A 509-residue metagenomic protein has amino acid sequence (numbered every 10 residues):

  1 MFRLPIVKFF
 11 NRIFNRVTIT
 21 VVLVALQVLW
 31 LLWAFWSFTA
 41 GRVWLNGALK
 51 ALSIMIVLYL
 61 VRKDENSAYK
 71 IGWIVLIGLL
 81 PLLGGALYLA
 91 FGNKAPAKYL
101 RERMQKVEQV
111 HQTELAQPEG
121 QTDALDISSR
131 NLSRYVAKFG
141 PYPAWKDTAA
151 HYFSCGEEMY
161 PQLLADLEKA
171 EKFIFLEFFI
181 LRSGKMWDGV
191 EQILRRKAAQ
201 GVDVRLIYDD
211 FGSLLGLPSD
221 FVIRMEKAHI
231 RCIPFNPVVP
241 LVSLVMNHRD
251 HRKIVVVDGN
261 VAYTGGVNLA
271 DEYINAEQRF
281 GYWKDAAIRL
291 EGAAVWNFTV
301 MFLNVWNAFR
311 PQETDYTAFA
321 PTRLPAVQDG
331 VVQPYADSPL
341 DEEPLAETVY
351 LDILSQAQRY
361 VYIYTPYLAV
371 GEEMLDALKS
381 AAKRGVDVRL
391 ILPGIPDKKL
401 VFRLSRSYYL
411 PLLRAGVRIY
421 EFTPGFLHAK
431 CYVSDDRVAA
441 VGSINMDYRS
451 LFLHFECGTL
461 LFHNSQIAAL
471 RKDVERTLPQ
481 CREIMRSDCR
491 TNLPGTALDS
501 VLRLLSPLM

Functional and structural regions predicted by a protein language model:
M1-T348, D352, Q356, P396 (+5 more regions): N-terminal localization/anchoring segments of enzymes in phospholipid and broader phosphate metabolism
Y360: Phosphate-/nucleic-acid-contacting segments
Y364-T365, L392, F422, V441-G442: Thr-Gly-centered strand-to-loop micro-motif
Y367-R389, P393, K398: Helical hairpin unit composed of two closely spaced alpha helices linked by a short loop
D376, F402-R406: Short glycine/threonine-rich loop-to-helix capping motif typified by GTGT followed within a few residues by an Asp-Pro
G416-E421: Flexible, glycine/threonine-enriched loop-and-boundary segments that flank and lead into catalytic domains of large
K430: Catalytic-core elements of nucleic-acid end-processing and repair enzymes
